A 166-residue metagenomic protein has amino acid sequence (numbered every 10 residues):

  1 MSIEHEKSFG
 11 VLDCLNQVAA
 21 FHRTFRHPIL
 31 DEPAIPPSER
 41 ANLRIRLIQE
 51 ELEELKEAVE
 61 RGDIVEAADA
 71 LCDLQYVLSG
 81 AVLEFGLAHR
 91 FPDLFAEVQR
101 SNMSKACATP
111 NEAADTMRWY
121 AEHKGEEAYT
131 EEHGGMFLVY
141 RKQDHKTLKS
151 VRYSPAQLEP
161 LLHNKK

Functional and structural regions predicted by a protein language model:
S2-L71, Q75-K166: Flexible "arm" and connector segments at domain edges
